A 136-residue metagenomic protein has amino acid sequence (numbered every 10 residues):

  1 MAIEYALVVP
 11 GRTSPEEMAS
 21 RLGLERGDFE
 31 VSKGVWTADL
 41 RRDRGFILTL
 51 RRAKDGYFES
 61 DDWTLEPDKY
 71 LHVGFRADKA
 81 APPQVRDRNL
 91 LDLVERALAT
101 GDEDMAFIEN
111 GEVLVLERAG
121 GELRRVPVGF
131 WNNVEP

Functional and structural regions predicted by a protein language model:
M1-G34, E135-P136: Short, extreme N-terminal segment that most often corresponds to the first beta-strand
A2, L7, T37-D39, S60-T64 (+1 more regions): Generic structural signal for short, flexible, solvent-exposed coil/loop and linker residues
R12-S14, G45, P82: Generic "edge-of-domain/loop-turn" microfeature
P15-M18, T37-A38, D55, A77: Aromatic-enriched hydrophobic runs in primary sequence
E30-L40, A106-G111: A generic structural motif
G34-G56: Amphipathic, interaction-prone secondary-structure segments
T49-P136: Charged interaction segments
